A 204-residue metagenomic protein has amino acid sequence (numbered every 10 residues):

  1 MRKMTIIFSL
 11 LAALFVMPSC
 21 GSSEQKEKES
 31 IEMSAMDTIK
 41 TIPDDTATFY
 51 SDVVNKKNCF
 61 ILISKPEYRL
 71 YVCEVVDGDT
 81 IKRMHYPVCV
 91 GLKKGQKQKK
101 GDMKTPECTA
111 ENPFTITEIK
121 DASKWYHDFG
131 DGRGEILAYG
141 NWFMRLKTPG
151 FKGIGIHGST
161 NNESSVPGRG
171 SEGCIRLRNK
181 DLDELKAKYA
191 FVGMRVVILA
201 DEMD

Functional and structural regions predicted by a protein language model:
M1-T5: Positively charged n-region of N-terminal signal peptides that target proteins for export
I6-L14: Hydrophobic helical h-region of N-terminal Sec-dependent signal peptides in bacterial secretory/periplasmic proteins
V16-S19: C-terminal motif of bacterial Sec signal peptides marking the signal peptidase cleavage site
G21-S23: Bacterial signal peptide processing site
K26-E107, I198-D204: Intrinsically disordered, low-complexity, Pro/Ser/Thr/Asn/Gly/Ala-rich spacer/linker segments adjacent to signal
F49, K56, T109, A122-D204: Exported/periplasmic cell-wall-interacting domains
H85-P87, E111-T115, R195: Well-ordered beta-strand positions in beta-sheet-rich domains
K97-I119, C174-L177: Short, surface-exposed secondary-structure junctions/capping segments
